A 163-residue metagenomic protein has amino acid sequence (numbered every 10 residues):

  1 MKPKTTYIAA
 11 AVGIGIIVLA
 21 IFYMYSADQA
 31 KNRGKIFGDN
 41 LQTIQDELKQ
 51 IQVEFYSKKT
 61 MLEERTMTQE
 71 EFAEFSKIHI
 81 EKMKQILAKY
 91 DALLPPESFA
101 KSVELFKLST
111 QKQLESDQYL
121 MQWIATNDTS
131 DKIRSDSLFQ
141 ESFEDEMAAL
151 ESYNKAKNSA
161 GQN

Functional and structural regions predicted by a protein language model:
M1-Y7: Short, low-complexity patches enriched in S/T/P/G
T5, I21-Y23, E97, E104: Intrinsically disordered, low-complexity segments enriched in small/polar residues
Y7-Y23: Hydrophobic membrane-insertion alpha-helices, especially the h-region of bacterial N-terminal signal peptides
V18-D39: Transmembrane signal-anchor/signal-peptide helices with a preference for the extracytoplasmic
I36-N163: Alpha-helical segments in soluble extracytoplasmic regions
